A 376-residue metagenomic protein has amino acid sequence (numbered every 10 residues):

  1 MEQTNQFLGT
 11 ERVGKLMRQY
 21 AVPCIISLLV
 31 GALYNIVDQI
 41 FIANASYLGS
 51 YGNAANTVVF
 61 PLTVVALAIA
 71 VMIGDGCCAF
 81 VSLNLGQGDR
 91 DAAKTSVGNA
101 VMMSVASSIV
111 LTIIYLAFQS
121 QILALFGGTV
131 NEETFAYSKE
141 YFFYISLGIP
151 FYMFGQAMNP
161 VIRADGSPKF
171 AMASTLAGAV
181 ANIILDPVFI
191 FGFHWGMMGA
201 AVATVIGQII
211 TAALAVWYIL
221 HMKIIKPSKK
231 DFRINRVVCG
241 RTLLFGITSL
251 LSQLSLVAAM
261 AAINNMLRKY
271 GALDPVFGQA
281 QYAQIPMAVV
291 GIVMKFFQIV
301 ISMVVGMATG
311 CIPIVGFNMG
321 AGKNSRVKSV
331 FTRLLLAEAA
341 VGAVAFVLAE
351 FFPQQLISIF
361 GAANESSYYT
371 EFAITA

Functional and structural regions predicted by a protein language model:
M1-A21, V216-L256: Interhelical loop/hinge segments that connect adjacent transmembrane helices in multipass membrane
G9-T10, A179-A212, P353-Q355, Y368: Membrane-interface helix-loop junctions in multi-pass transport and translocation proteins
Y20-L28, V64, S104, I145 (+10 more regions): Residue-level signature of transmembrane alpha-helical cores of multipass secondary-active transporters and flippases
I26, D38-I42, N56, V81 (+19 more regions): Hydrophobic/aromatic residues within transmembrane alpha-helices of membrane transport systems, especially the TMDs
S27, Y144-R163, A171-A179, A200-A213 (+1 more regions): Short runs within selected transmembrane alpha-helices of multi-pass transporters and secretion channels
L29, L33-A54, L123-E132, V188-H194 (+4 more regions): Helix-terminus/linker motif at the lipid-water interface of multi-pass membrane proteins
N53-I113, Y152-A171, M287-P353: Small-residue-rich hydrophobic transmembrane alpha-helices
V110-E140, V344-I374: Short membrane-interface helical motifs at transmembrane helix boundaries in multi-pass membrane transporters
